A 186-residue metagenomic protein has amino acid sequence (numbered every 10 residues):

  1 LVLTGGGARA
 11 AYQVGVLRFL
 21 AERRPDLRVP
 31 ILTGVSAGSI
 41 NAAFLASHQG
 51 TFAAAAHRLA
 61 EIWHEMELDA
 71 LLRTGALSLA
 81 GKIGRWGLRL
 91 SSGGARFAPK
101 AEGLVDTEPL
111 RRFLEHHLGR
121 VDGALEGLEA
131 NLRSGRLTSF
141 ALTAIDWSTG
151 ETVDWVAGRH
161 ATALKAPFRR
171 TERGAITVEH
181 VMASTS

Functional and structural regions predicted by a protein language model:
L1-T33, A43-S186: Patatin-like phospholipase
S36: Catalytic nucleophile serine of serine hydrolases, specifically the conserved "nucleophile elbow" pentapeptide
I40: Short alpha-helical segment within the catalytic ATP-binding CA
